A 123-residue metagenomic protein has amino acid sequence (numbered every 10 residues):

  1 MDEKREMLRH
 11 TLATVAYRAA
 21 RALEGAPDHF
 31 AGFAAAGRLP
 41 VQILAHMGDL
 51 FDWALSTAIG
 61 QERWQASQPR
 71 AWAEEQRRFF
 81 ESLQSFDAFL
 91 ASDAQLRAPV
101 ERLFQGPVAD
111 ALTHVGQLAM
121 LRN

Functional and structural regions predicted by a protein language model:
M1-D2: N-terminal export signals and maturation junctions of secreted/periplasmic proteins
R5, R9-A20, D28-A66, R97-N123: Short, contiguous alpha-helical
W53-D93: Helix-adjacent hinge/juxtasegments
